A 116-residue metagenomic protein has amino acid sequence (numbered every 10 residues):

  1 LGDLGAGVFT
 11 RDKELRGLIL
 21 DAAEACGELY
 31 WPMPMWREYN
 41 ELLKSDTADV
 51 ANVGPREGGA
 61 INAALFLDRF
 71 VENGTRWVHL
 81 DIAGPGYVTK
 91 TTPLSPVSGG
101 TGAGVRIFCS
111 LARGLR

Functional and structural regions predicted by a protein language model:
L1-R116: A generic structural signal for tightly packed, nonpolar segments enriched in small/aliphatic residues
